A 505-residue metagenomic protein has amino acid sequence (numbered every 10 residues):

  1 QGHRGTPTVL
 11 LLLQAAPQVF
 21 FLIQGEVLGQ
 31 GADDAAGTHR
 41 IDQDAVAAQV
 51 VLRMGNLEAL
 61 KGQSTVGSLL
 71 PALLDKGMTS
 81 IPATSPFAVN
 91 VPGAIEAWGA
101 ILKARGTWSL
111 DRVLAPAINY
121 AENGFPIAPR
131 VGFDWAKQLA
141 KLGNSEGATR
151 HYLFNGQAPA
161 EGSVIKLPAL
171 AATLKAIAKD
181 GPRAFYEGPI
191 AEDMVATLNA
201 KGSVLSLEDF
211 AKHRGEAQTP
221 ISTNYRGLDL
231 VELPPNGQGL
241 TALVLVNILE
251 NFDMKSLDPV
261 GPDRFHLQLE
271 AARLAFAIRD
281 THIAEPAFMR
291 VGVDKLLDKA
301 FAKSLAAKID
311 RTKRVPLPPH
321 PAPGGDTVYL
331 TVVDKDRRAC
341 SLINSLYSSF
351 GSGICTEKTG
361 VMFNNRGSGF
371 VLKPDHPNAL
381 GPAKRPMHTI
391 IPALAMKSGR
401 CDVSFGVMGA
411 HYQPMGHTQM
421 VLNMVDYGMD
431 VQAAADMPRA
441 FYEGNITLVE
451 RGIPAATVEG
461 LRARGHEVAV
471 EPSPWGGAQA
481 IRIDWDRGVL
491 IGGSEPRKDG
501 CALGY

Functional and structural regions predicted by a protein language model:
G2, P17, Q24, G29-T79 (+3 more regions): His/Glu-rich zincin catalytic helix
A59-A72, K76, V204-S206, R338-V403 (+2 more regions): Active-site rim segments in enzyme catalytic domains, especially the processed small/beta chain of N-terminal
M78-D180, F185-E187, E192-G237, L297 (+3 more regions): Noncatalytic scaffold domains of N-terminal-nucleophile
D111-E122, D193-V195, A211, P259-R273 (+1 more regions): Short, well-structured alpha-helical segments that form the helix of a local strand-helix-strand
A217, G324-T327, H388-I390: Short, small/polar residue-rich loop motifs at catalytic or cofactor-binding pockets
N251-L346, K358-T359, R366, E471-P472: Internal maturation/activation junctions in enzymes
D336, K384, H417, D426-S473: Extended C-terminal subregions enriched in glycine
